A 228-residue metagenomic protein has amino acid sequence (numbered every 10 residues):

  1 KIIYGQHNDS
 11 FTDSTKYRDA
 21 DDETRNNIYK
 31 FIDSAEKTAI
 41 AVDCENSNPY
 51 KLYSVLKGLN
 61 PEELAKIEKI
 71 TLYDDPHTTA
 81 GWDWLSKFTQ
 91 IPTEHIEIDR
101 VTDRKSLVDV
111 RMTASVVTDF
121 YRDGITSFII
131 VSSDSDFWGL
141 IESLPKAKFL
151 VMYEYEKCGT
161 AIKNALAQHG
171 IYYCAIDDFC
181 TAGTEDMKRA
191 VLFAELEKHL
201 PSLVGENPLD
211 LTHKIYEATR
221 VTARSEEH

Functional and structural regions predicted by a protein language model:
K1-E227: Terminal and domain-boundary accessory regions
